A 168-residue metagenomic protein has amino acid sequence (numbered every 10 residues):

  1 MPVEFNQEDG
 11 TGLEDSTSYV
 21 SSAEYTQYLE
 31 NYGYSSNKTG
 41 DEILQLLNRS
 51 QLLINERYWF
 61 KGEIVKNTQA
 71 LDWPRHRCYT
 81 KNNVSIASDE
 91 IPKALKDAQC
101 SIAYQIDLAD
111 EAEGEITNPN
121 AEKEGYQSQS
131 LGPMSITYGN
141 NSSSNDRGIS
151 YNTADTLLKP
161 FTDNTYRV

Functional and structural regions predicted by a protein language model:
M1-V168: Divalent metal-cofactor coordination and adjacent catalytic microenvironments
